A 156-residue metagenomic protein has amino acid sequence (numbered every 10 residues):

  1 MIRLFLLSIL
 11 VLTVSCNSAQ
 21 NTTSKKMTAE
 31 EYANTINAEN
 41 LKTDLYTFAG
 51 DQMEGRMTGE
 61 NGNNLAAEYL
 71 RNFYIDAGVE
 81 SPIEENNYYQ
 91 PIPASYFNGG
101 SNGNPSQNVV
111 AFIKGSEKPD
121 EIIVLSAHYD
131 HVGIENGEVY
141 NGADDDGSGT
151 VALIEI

Functional and structural regions predicted by a protein language model:
M1-T28: Bacterial Sec-dependent N-terminal signal peptides
S24-K26, E30, T35-L65, A77 (+2 more regions): N-terminal capping segment at the start of a domain
A33-N40, T58-A66, S101-G103, E117 (+1 more regions): Extracytoplasmic/periplasmic, Sec-exported soluble proteins
T43, P119-I123: Loop/turn elements at helix/coil->beta-strand transitions in domains of secreted/extracellular proteins
R56-I113: A non-catalytic alpha/beta surface segment that caps or lines the substrate-entry region of metallo-dependent hydrolase
F97, K114-S116, H128-D130: Solvent-exposed coil/turn segments that connect beta secondary-structure elements in extracytoplasmic/periplasmic
A111, L125-I156: Alpha-helical metal-binding/catalytic segments enriched in His/Glu/Asp
